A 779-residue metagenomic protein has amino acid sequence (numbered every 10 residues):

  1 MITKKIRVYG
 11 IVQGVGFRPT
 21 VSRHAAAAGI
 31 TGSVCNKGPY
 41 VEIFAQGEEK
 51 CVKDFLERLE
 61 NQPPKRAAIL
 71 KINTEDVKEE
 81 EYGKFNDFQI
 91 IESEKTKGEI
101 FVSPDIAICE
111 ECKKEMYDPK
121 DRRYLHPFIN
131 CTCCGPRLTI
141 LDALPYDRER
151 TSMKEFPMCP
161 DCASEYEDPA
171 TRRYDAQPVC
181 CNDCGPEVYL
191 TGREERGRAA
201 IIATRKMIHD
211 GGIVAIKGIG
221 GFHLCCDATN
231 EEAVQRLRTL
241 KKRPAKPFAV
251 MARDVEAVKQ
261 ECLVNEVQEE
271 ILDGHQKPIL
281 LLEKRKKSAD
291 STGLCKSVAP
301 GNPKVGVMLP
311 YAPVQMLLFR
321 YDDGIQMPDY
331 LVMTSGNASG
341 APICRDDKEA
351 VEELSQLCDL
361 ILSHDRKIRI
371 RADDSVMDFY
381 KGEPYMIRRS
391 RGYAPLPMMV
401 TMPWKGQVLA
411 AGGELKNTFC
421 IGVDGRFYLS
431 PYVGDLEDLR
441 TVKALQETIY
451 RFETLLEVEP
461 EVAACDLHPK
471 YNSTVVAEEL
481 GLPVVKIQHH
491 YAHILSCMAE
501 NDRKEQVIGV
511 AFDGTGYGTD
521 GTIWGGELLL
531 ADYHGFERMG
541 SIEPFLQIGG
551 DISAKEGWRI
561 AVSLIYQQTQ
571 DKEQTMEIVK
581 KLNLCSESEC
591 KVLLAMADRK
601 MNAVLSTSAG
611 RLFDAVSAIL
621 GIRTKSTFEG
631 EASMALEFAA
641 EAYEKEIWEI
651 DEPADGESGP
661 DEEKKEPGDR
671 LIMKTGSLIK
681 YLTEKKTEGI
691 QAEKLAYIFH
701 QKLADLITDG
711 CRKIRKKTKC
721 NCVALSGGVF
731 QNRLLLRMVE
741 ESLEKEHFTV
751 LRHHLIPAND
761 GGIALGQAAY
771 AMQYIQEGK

Functional and structural regions predicted by a protein language model:
M1-P178, N182, Y189: Intrinsically disordered, low-complexity, mixed-charge
Q62, E165, D323, M327-M402 (+2 more regions): Internal gly/pro-rich beta-alpha loop/helix module that stabilizes soluble enzyme cofactors or their anionic handles
D76, C159, G221-K286: A phosphate-binding glycine/aspartate-rich beta-alpha loop in the early core of alpha/beta enzymes
P178, G185-E187, G413-R451, S563-C720 (+1 more regions): A contiguous, well-structured pocket-lining segment that forms one wall/lid of small-molecule binding clefts in soluble
A215, E457-P469, T718-V729: Short glycine-rich phosphate-binding loop at a beta-alpha junction
K259-V264, L317, I343-K348, D374-S375 (+2 more regions): Conserved phosphate-binding catalytic cores of ATP/NTP-utilizing and phosphoryl-transfer enzymes
D466, G481-H493, N721-A724, R733 (+1 more regions): Conserved phosphate-binding/catalytic loops in two-lobed NTP-binding clefts
Y491-F512, G516-G518, G557-Y566, Q701 (+1 more regions): Glycine-rich phosphate-binding/hydrolytic loop that grips phosphoryl groups
